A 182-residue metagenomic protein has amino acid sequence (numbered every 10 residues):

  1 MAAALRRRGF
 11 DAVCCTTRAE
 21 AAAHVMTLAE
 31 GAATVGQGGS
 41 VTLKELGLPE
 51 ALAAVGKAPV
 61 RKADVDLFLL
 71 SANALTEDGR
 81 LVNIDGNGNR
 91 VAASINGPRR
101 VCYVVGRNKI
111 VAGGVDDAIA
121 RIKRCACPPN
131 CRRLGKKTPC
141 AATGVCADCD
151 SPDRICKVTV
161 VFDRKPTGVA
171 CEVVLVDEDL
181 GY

Functional and structural regions predicted by a protein language model:
M1-L70: N-terminal active-site beta-alpha-beta segment that forms phosphate/nucleotide-binding and substrate-recognition loops
L67-Y182: Conserved phosphate- and dinucleotide-binding cores of soluble alpha/beta proteins, encompassing both enzyme active
